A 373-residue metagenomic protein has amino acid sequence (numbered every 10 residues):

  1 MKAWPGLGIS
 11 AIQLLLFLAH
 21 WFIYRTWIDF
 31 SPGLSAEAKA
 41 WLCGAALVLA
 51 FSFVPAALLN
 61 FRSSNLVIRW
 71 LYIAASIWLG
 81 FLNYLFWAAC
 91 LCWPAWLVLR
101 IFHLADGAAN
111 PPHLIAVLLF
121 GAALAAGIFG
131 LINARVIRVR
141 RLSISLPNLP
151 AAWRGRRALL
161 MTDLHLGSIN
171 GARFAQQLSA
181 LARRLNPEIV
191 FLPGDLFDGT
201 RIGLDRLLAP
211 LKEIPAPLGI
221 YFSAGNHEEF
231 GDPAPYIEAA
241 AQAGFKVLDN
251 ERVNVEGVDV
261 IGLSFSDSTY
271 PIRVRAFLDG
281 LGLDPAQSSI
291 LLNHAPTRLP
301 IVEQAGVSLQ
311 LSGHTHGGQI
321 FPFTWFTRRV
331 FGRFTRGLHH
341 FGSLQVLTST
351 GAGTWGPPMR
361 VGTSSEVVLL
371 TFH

Functional and structural regions predicted by a protein language model:
M1-R135: Non-catalytic terminal accessory segments
V136-P147: Alpha-helical transmembrane signal-anchor/signal-peptide segments
S145-H373: Soluble catalytic domains of enzymes that build or remodel membrane lipids, polysaccharides, and related
